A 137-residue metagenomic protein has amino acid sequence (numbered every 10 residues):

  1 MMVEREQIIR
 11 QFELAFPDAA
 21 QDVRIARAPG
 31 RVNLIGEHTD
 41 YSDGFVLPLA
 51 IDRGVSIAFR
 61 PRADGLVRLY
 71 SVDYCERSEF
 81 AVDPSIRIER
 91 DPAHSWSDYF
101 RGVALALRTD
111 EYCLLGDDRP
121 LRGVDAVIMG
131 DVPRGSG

Functional and structural regions predicted by a protein language model:
M1-G137: ATP-binding N-lobe of GHMP and related small-molecule kinases
